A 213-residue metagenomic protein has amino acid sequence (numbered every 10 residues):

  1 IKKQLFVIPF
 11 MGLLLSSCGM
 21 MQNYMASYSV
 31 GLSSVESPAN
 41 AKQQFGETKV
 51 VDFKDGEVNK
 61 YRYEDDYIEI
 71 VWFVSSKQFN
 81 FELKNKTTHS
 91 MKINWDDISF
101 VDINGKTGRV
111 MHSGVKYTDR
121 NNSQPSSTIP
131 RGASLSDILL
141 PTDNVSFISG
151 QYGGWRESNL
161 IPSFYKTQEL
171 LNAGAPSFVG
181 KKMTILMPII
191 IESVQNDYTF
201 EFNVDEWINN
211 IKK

Functional and structural regions predicted by a protein language model:
I1-C18: Sec-dependent bacterial lipoprotein signal peptides
M11, L15, S33, L160 (+2 more regions): Short linear sequence elements within intrinsically disordered, low-complexity coil regions
C18-Q78, T88-H89, Y117-R120, Q124 (+1 more regions): Membrane engagement elements in two modes
F79-L83: Buried hydrophobic-core signal for structured, non-transmembrane domains
K86-F147, K212: The feature marks short-to-medium sequence segments in extracytoplasmic or secretory-pathway proteins
P141-D143, F147-G150, I191-Q195: Membrane-associated and secretory-pathway sequences
F147-I189: Short, surface-exposed ligand- or partner-binding patches at beta-edge/loop junctions that are enriched in aromatics
